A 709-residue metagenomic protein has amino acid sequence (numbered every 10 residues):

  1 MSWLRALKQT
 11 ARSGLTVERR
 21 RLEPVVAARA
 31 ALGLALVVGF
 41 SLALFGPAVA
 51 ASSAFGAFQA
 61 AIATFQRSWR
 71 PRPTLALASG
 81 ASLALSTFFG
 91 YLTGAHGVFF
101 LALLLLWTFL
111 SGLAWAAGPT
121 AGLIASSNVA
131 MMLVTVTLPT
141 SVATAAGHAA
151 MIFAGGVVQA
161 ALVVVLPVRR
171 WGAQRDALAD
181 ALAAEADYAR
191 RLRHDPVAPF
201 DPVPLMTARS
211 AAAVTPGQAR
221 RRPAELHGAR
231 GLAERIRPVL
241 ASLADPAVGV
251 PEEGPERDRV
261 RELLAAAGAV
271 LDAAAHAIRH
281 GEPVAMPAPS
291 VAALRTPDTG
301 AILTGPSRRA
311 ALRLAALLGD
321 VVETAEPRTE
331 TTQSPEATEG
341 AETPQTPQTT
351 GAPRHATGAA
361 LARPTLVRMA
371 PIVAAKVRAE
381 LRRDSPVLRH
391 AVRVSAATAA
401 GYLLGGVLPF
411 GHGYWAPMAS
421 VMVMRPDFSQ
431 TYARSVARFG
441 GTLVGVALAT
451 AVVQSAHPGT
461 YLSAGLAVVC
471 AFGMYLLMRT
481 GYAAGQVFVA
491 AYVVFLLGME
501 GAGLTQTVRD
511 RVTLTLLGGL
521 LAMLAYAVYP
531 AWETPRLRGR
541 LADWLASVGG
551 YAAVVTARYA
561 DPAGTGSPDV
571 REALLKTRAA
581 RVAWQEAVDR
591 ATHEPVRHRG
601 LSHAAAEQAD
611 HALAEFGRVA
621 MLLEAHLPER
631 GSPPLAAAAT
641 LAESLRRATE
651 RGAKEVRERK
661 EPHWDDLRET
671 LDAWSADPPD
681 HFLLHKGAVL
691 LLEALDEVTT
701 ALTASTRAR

Functional and structural regions predicted by a protein language model:
M1-A161, A315-V487, M499-T513, V528-R540 (+4 more regions): Alpha-helical transmembrane segments and their membrane-interface boundaries that form or gate the permeation pathway
M1-A31, A35, A43, T64-R67 (+7 more regions): Long, hydrophobic alpha-helical segments that serve as membrane-spanning/inserting helices
T108-L113, I152-L192, G518-P530, R540-V555: Hydrophobic core segments of alpha-helical transmembrane domains in multi-pass integral membrane proteins
A490-L497, R511, T515-L520, P535-K576 (+2 more regions): Cytosolic/matrix-facing juxtamembrane and C-terminal tails of multi-pass cellular membrane proteins
D510-A522, S547-G550, A612-E615, A637 (+1 more regions): C-terminal, active-site-flanking charged/polar segments
V582, H603, E607-R618: Acidic/histidine-rich
